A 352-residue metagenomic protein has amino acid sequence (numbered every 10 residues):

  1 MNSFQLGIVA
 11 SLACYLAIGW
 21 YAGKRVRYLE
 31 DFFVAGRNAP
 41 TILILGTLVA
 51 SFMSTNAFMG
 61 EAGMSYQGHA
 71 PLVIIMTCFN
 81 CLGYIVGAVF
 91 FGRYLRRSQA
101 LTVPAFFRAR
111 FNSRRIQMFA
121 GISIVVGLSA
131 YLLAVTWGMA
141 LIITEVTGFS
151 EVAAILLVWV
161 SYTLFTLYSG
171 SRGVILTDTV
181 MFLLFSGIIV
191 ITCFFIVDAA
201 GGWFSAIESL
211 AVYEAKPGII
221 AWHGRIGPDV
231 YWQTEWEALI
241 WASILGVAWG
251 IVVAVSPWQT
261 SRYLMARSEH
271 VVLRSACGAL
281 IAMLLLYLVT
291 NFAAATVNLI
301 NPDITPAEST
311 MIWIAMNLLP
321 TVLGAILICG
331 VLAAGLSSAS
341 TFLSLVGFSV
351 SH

Functional and structural regions predicted by a protein language model:
M1-F58, T166-S169, I188, G201: Membrane-interface "cap" regions at the ends of multi-pass membrane proteins
N2-G23, A35, A39-L43, G63-A100 (+2 more regions): Extracellular loop-to-transmembrane helix junctions
I8, L12, L16, C81 (+6 more regions): Alpha-helical transmembrane spans of integral membrane proteins, capturing the lipid-embedded, hydrophobic core of TM
L16-V26, A62, I142, V146 (+3 more regions): Transmembrane helix-loop junctions and nearby membrane-interface residues
R37-A39, L43, G60-I75, R108 (+1 more regions): Loop-to-helix junctions at membrane interfaces in multi-pass transport proteins
Y66-Y168, W258-H352: Helix-loop-helix junctions that connect adjacent transmembrane helices in secondary transporters/permeases, recognized
